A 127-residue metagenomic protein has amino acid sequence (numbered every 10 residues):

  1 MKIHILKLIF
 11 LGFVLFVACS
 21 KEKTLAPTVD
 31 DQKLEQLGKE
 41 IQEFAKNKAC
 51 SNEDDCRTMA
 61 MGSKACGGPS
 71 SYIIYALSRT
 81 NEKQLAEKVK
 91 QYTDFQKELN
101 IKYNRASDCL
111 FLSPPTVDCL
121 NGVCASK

Functional and structural regions predicted by a protein language model:
I3-L11: Sec-dependent signal peptide recognition, specifically the positively charged N-region followed immediately by
L15-A18: C-terminal motif of bacterial Sec signal peptides marking the signal peptidase cleavage site
S20-E22: Bacterial signal peptide processing site
T24-E43, K97: Short, charged low-complexity linear segments at domain edges
L37-S71: Post-signal-peptide N-terminal segment of Sec-exported extracytoplasmic proteins
R57-D94: Mature extracytoplasmic domains of secretory-pathway proteins
L99-K127: Short flanking/linker segments adjacent to small metal-binding domains or redox-active Cys/His motifs
